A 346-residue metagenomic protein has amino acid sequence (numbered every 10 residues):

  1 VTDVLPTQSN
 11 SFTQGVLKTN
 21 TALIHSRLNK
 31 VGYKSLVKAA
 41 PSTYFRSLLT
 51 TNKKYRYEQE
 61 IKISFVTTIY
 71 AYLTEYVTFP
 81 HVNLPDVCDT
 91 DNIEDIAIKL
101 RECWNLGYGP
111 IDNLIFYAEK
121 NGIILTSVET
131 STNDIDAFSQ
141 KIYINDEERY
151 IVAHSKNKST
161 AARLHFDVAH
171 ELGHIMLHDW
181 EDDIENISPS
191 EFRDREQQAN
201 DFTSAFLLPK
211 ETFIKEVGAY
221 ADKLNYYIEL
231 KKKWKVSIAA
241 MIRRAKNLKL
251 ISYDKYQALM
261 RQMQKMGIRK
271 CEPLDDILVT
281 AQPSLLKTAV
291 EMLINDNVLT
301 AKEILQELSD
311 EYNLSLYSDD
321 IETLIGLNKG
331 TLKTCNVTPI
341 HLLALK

Functional and structural regions predicted by a protein language model:
V1-K346: Active-site hotspot residues in diverse enzymes, especially metal/ion-binding acidic/histidine motifs
